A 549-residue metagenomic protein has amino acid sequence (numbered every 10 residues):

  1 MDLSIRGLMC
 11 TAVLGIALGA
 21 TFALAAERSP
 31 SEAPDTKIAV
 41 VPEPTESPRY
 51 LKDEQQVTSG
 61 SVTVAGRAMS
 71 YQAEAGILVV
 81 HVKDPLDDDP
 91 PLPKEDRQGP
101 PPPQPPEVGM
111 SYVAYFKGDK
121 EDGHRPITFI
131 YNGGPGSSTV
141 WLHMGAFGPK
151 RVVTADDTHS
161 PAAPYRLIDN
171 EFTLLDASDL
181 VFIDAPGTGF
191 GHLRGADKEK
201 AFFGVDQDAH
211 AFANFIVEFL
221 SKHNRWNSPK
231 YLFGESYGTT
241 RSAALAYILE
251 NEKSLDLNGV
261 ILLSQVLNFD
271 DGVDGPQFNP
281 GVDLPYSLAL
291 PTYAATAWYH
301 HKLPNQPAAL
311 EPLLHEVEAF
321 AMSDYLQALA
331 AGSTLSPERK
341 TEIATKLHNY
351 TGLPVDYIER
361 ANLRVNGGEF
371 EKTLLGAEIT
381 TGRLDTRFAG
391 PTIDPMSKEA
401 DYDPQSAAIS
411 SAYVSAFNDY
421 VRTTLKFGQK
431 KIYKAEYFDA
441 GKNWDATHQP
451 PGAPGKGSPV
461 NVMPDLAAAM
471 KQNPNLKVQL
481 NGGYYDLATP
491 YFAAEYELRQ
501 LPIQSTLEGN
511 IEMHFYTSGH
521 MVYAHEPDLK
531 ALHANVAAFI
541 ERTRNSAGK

Functional and structural regions predicted by a protein language model:
C10-T21: Bacterial N-terminal signal peptides
R28-P44, P85-F203, R499: N-terminal cap/lid subdomain of alpha/beta-hydrolase-fold enzymes
R49-L86, G483: Mature N-terminal segment immediately following signal peptide/propeptide cleavage in secreted/periplasmic
H81-P85, P101, V152-N227, D271-G272 (+10 more regions): Active-site-proximal cap/loop segments of hydrolase catalytic domains
P149-V153, E250-Y350: A catalytic-pocket lid/entrance helix-loop region that shapes and gates access to the active site across common
N224-Y237: Alpha/beta-hydrolase fold nucleophile elbow
G234-Y247: Glycine-rich nucleophile elbow surrounding the catalytic serine of serine-hydrolase chemistry
D270-L288, Y350-K549: C-terminal subdomain of alpha/beta-hydrolase-fold enzymes, centered on the catalytic histidine and its supporting
